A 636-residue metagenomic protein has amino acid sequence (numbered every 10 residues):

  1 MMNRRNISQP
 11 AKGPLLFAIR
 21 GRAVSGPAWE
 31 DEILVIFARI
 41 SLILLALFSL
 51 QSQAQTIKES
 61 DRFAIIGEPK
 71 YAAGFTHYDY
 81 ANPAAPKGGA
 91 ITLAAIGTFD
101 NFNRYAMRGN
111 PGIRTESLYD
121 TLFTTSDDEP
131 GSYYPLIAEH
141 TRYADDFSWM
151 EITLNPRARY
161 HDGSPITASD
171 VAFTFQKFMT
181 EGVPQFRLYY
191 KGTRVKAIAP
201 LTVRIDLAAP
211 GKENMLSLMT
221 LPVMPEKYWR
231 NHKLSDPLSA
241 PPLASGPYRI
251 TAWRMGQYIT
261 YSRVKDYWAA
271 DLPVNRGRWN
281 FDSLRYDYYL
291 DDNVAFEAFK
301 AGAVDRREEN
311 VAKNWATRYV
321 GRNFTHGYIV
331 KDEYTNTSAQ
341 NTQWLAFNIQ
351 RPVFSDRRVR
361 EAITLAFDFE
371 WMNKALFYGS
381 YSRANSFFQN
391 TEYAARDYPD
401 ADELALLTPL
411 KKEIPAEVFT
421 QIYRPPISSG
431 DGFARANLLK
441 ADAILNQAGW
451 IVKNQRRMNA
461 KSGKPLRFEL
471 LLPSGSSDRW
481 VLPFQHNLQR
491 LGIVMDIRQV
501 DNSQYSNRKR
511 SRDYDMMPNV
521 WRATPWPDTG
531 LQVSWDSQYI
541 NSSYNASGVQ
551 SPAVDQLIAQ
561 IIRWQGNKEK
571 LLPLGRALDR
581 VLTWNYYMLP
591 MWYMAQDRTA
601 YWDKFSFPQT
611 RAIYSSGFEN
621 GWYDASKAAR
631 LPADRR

Functional and structural regions predicted by a protein language model:
G13, I36, R187-R230, L238 (+2 more regions): Surface-exposed binding/hinge segments that line and control ligand-binding clefts or catalytic entry sites
Q55-D146, T153, Q176, P241-L243: N-terminal lobe/hinge region of extracytoplasmic solute-binding protein
T56-I57, A95-G97, N110-I113, S117 (+7 more regions): Detector for C-terminal structural segments
F75, E308, E417-A523: Ligand/substrate-recognition segments at binding pockets and active sites
T98, L118-G131, Q176, M219-R285 (+4 more regions): Gly/Pro-rich hinge or "lid" segments in bacterial periplasmic/extracellular proteins
P135-E139, H161, I166, D206-M224 (+4 more regions): Aromatic-rich, solvent-exposed beta-strand/loop patch
N155, D236, A269-V320, E361 (+4 more regions): Ligand-site clamp/hinge motif
R194-A197, T251-S262, D287-R351, R358-A362 (+2 more regions): Extracellular/periplasmic solute-recognition and catalytic clefts
